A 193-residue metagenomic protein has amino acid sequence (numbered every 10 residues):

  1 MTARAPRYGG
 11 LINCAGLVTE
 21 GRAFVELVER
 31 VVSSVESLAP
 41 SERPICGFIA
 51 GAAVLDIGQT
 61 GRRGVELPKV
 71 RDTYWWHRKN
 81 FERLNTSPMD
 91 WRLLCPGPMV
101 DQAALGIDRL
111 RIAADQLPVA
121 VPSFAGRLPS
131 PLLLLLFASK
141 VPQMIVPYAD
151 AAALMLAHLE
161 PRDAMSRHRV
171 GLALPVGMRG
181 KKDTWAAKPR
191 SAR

Functional and structural regions predicted by a protein language model:
T2-F48, W75-R83, A152-L156: NAD(P)-cofactor binding segment of oxidoreductase domains
E42-G47, A52-S191: Oxidoreductase cofactor-interface core, primarily capturing Rossmann-like NAD(P)-dependent enzymes
